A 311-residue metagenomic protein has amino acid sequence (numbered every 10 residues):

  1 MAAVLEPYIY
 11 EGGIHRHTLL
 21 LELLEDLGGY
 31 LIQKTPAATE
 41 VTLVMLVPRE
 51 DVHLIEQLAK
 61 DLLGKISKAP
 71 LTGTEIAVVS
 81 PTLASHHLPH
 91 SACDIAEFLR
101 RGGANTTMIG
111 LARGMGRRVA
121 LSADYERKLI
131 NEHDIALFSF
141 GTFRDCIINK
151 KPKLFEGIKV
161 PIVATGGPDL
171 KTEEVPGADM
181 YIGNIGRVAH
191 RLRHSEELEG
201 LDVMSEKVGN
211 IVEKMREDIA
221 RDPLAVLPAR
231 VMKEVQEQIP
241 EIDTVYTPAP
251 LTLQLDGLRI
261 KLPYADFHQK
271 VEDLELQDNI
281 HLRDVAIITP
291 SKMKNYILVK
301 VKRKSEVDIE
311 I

Functional and structural regions predicted by a protein language model:
L5-R16, L83-L88: Short, surface-exposed ligand-recognition loops at beta-strand->loop->(often short) alpha-helix junctions that present
Y8, Y30-P36, Q57-S80: Conserved short beta-strand edge segments in small beta-sheet-based binding/regulatory domains
E11-I32, I55: Short amphipathic alpha-helix segments
L19-L27, L58, L62, F98 (+1 more regions): Generic non-transmembrane alpha-helical segments
L27-L58: Helix-enriched interaction subdomains in cytosolic or periplasmic regions, typified by TIR/SEFIR signaling/NADase cores
E75-F98: Short, low-order "capping/linker" segments at domain edges
I95-F98, G102-F267: Long, charge-rich C-terminal accessory regions
P250-I311: C-terminal, charge/polar-rich interaction regions
